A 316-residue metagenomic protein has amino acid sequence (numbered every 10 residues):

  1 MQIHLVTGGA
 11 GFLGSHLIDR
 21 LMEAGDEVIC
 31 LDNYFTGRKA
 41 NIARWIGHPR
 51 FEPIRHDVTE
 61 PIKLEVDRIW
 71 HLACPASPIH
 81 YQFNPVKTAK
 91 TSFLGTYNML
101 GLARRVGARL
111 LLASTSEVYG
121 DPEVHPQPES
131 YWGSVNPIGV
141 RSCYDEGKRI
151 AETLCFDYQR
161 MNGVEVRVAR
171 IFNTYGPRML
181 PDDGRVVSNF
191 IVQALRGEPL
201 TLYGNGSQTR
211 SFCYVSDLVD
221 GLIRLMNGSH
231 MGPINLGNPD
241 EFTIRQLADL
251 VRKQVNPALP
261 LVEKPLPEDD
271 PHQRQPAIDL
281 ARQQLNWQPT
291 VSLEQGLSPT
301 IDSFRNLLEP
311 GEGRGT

Functional and structural regions predicted by a protein language model:
M1-T174, S216, L222, V291 (+4 more regions): N-terminal Rossmann-like NAD(P)+-binding domain of SDR-like oxidoreductases, especially those catalyzing
H4, S15, H56, N98 (+2 more regions): C-terminal substrate-binding subdomain of Rossmann-fold SDR/epimerase-dehydratase oxidoreductases
T36, P177, N238: Short, conserved catalytic or interaction motifs in soluble domains
F83-N84, R178-D183: Short, solvent-exposed loop/turn segments at secondary-structure boundaries
S92, G147, D183-G184, R274: Short, conserved glycine- and acidic-residue-centered signature motifs in active-site or ligand-binding loops
H125-P126, P181-N189: A glycine/serine/threonine-rich, flexible loop-to-helix segment that serves as the NAD(P) cofactor-binding "lid"
I150, L154, Y158, F190 (+2 more regions): Hydrophobic alpha-helix immediately C-terminal to the catalytic Tyr-X-X-X-Lys motif of short-chain
